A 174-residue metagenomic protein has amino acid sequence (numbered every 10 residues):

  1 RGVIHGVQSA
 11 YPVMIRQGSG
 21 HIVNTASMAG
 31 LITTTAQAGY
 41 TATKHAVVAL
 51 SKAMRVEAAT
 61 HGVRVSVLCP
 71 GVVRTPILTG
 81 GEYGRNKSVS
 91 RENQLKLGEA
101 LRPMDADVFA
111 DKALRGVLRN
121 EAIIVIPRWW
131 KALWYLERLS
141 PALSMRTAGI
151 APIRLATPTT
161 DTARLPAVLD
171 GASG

Functional and structural regions predicted by a protein language model:
V7, T43: Active-site helix of classical SDR
S9-G18: A short helix-coil junction within the Rossmann-fold of NAD(P)-dependent oxidoreductases
V13, I32, A53-R64: Active-site-adjacent segment of SDR/Rossmann-fold oxidoreductases
S27: Residue(s) in the substrate-gating loop at a strand-loop-helix junction that position the organic substrate next
I32-G39: Active-site loop immediately N-terminal to the catalytic Tyr-X3-Lys motif of short-chain dehydrogenase/reductase
T60-R128: SDR active-site lid
E121-A151: A transmembrane-helix-recognition feature enriched in membrane-embedded lipid enzymes and envelope glyco-/phospholipid
P158, A163-G174: Alpha/beta enzyme core
